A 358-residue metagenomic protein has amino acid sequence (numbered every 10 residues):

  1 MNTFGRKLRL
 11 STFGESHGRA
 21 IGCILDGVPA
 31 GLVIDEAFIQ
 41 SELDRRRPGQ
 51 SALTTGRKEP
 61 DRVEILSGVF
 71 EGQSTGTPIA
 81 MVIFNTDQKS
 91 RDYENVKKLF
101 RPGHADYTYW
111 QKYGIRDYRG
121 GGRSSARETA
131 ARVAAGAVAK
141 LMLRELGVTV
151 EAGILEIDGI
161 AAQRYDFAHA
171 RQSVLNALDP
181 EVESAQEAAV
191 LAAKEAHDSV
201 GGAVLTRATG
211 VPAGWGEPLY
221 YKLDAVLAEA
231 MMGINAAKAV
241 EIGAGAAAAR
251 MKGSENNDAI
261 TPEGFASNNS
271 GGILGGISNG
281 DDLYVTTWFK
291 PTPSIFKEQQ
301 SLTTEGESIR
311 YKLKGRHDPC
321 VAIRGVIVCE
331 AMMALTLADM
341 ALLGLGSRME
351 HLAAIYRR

Functional and structural regions predicted by a protein language model:
M1-R57: N-terminal, positively charged regions that mediate nucleic acid binding
R9, S294-R358: Internal helix-turn-beta structural module
R9-G14, R116-E128, A213-E217, S270-I273 (+1 more regions): A short glycine/serine-rich beta->alpha loop
F13-R19, H197-V200, V204-S308: Glycine-rich anion/phosphate-binding loop at the beta-strand->alpha-helix junction
R19-G31, A126-V148, Y221, A225-E229 (+2 more regions): Alpha-helical support elements that line or immediately flank enzyme active sites and cofactor-binding pockets
L43-P102, D106: Glycine-rich, N-terminal phosphate-binding loop and its surrounding beta-alpha-beta segment
K97-G122, Q299-P319: Short acidic, glycine/tyrosine-flanked loop/strand segments centered on an H-E-D-like triad
Q111-L219: Glycine-rich, mobile lid/loop segments that gate access to catalytic sites or pores
